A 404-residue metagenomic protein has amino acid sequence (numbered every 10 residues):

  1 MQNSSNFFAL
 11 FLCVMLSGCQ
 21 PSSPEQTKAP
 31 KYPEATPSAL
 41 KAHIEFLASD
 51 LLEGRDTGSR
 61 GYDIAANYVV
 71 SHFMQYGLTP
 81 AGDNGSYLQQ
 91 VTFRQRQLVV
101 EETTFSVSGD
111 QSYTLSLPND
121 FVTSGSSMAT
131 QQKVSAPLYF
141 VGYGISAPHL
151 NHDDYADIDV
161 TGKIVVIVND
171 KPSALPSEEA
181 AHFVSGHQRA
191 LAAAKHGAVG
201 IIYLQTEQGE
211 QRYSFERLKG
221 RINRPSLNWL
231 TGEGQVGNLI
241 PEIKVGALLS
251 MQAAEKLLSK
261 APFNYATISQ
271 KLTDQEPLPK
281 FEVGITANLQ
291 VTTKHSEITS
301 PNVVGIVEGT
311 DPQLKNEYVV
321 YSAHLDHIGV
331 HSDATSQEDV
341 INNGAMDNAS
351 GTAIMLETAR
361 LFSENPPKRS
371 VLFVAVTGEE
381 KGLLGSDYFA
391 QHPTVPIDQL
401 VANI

Functional and structural regions predicted by a protein language model:
M1-F8: Bacterial N-terminal signal peptides that target proteins for export
L16-G18: C-terminal motif of bacterial Sec signal peptides marking the signal peptidase cleavage site
Q20-S22: Bacterial signal peptide processing site
Q26-K28, S108-D110, D120-D153, D157 (+3 more regions): Soluble metallo-hydrolase cores and metallopeptidase-like ectodomains found primarily in the secretory/periplasmic
T36-L52, T57-A81, Q97, D157-D159 (+7 more regions): Catalytic-core environment of secreted peptidases
E53-P172, T299-S300: Noncatalytic luminal/extracellular "stalk/propeptide" segments of secretory-pathway proteins
T114-S116, W229-Y265, P367, V376-I404: Metal-dependent peptidase/peptidase-like ectodomains
L117-G237, E308, N316, V340-N343 (+1 more regions): Extracellular/luminal Protease-associated
